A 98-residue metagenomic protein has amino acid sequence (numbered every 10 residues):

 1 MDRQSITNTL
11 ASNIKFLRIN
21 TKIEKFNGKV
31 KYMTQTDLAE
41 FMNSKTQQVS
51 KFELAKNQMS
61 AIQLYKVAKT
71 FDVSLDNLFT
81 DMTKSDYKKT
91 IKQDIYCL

Functional and structural regions predicted by a protein language model:
M1-K31: A short, Lys/Arg-rich alpha-helix, primarily the initiator
M1-Q4, K69, F79-L98: Short, charged recognition helix plus adjacent turn of helix-turn-helix-like nucleic-acid-binding domains
S12, Y32-M33, M59-I62: Residue-level signal for the short linker/turn that defines the boundary of a DNA-recognition helix
K15, T36, Y65: Residues within the helices of the helix-turn-helix
E24-K51: Short alpha-helical DNA-recognition segment
L38, V49, V67-A68, L78: Hydrophobic packing within well-folded, soluble alpha/beta domains
S60-N77: DNA major-groove recognition helix of helix-turn-helix/homeodomain DNA-binding modules
